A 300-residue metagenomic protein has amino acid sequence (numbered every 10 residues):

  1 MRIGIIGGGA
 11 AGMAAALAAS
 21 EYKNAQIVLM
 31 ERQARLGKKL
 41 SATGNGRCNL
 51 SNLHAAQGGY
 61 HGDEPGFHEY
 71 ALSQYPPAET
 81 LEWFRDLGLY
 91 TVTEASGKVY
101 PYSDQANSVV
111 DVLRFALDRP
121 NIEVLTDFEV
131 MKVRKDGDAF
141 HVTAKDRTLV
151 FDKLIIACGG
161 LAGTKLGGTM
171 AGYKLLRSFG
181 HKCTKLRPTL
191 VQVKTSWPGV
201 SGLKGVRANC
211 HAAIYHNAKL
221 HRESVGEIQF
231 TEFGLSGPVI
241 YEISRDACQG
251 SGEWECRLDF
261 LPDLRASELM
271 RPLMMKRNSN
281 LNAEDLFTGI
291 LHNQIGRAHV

Functional and structural regions predicted by a protein language model:
M1-A11: Beta1/beta-strand and adjacent pyrophosphate-binding region of the FAD-binding site in flavoprotein oxidoreductases
G4, S20-N45: Glycine-rich FAD pyrophosphate-binding loop
G4-I6, M30, V130, L149-K165 (+2 more regions): Short hydrophobic core segments
A34-L36, S41-A42, L50-Q57, K182-K185 (+1 more regions): An anion/pyrophosphate-binding glycine-rich loop and adjacent beta-alpha core in soluble alpha-beta enzymes
N45-T93: Glycine-rich active-site loop/strand segments that organize a redox cofactor
H68-P76, A95-F115, L125, G163-G167 (+1 more regions): Short beta-strand to alpha-helix junction loop
T126-A139: A conserved short coil-to-beta-strand element within the FAD-binding core of flavoproteins
K153-G199: Glycine-rich loop(s) and the adjacent beta-strand/alpha-helix scaffold that form part
